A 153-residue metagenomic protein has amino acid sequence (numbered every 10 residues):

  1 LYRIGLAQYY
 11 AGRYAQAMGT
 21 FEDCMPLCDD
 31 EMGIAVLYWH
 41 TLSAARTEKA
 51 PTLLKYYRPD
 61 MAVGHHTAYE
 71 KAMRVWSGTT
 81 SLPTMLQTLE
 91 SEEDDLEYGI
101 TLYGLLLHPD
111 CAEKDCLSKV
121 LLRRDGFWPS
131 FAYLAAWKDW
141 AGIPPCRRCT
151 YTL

Functional and structural regions predicted by a protein language model:
L1-Q8, T20: TPR/Sel1-like alpha-solenoid repeat signature
L1-R3, E31-L37, M61-E70, D94-L102 (+1 more regions): Generic helix N-cap/helix-start motif at coil->alpha-helix transitions
R3, W39-T41, R46, G99-G104 (+2 more regions): "A position-specific structural signal for the A-helix of alpha-solenoid helical repeats
A11, T47, D110-A112, I143: Structural motif corresponding to the intra-repeat A-B loop/turn of tetratricopeptide repeats
A17-C24, A50-H65, S81-S91, A112-L122 (+1 more regions): Alpha-helical repeat scaffolds
L27-D29, D94, R123: Structural marker of alpha-solenoid helical repeat scaffolds
S118-L153: C-terminal non-catalytic interaction modules
